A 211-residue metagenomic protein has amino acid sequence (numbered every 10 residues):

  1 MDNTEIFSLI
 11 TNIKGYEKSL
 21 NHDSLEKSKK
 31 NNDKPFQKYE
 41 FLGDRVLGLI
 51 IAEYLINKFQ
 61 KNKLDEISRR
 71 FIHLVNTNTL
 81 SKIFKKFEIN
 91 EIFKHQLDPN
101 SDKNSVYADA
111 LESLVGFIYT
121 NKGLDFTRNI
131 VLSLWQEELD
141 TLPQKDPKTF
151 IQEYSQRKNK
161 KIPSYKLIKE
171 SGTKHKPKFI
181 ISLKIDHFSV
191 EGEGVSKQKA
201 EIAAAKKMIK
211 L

Functional and structural regions predicted by a protein language model:
M1-L211: Double-stranded RNA-binding/processing signature
